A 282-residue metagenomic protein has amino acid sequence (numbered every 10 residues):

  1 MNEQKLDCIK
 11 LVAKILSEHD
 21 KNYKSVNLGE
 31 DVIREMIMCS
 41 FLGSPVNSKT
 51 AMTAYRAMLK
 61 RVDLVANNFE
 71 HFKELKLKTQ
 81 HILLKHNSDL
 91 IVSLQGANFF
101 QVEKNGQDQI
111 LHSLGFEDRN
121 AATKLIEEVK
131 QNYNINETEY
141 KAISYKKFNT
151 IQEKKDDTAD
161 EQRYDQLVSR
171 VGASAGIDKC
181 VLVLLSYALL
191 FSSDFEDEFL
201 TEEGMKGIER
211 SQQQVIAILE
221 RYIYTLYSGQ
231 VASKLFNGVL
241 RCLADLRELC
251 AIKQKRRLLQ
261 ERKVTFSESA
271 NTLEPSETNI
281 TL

Functional and structural regions predicted by a protein language model:
M1-L282: Intrinsically disordered, low-complexity regulatory regions enriched in Ser/Pro/Thr/Gln
